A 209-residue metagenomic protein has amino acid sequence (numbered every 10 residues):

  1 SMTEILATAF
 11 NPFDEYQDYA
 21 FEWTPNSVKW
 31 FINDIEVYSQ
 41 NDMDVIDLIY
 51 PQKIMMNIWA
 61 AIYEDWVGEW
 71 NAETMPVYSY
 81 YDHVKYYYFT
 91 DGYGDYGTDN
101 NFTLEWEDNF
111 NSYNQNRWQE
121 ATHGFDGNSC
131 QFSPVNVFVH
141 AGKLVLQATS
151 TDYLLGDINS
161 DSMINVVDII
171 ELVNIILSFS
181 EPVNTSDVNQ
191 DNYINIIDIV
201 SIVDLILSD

Functional and structural regions predicted by a protein language model:
S1-D152: GH16 jelly-roll
Y153-D209: Cellulosome-associated attachment modules in secreted, modular CAZymes
